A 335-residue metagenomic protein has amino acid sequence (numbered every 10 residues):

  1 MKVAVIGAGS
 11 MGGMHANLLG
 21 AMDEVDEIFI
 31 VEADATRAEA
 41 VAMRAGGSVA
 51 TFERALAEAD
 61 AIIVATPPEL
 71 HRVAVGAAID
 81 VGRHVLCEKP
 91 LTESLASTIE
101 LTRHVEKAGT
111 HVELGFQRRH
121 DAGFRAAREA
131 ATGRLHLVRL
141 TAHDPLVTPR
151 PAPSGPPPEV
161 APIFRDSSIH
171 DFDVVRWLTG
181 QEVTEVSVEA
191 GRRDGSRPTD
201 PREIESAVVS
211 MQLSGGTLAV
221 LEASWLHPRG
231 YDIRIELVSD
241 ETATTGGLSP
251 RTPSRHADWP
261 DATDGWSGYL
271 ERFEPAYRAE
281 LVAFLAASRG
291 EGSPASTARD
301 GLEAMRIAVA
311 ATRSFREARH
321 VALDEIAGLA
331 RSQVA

Functional and structural regions predicted by a protein language model:
M1-R44: N-terminal Rossmann-like dinucleotide-binding module
H15, G47-T102: Beta-loop-alpha module in the N-terminal Rossmann-like domain of NAD(P)-dependent dehydrogenases, especially those
A33, Y269-V282, S296: Active-site loop of classical SDR/Rossmann-like NAD(P)-dependent oxidoreductases, centered on the catalytic Tyr-X3-Lys
A61-V64, A286-A335: C-terminal helix-rich "cap/oligomerization" subdomain common to oxidoreductases
V64, C87, V112-L114, L221 (+1 more regions): Hydrophobic residues in well-ordered beta-strands that form the structural core
E100-R118, R134-L140: Rossmann-fold dehydrogenase core element
R118-D200, A318: Predominantly a Rossmann-like dinucleotide-binding segment in NAD(P)-dependent oxidoreductases
D173-R251, R278-E291, G328-A335: Contiguous beta-strand/loop segments that form the cofactor/metal-binding neighborhood of enzyme cores
